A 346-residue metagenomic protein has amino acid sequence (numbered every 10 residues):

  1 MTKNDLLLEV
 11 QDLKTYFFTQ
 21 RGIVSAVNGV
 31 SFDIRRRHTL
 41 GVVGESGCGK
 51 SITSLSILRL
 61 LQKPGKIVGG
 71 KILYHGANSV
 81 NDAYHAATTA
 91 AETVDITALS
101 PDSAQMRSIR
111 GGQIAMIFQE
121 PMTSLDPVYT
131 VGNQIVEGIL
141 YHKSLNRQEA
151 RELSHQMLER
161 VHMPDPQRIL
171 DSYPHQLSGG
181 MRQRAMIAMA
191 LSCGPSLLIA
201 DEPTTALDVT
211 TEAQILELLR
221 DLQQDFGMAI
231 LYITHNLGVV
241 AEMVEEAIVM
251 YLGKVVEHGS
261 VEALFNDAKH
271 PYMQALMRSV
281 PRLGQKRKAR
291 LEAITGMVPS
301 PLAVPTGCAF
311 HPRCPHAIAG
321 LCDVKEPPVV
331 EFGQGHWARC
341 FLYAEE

Functional and structural regions predicted by a protein language model:
N4, V80-T93, S260-E346: Charged, flexible cofactor/metal-binding loops and thiol motifs
F18, K71-S108, L264: ABC ATPase NBD Q-loop/coupling interface
E45, R59, P195, I199-P203 (+1 more regions): P-loop NTP-binding/switch modules centered on Walker-like glycine-rich loops
L58, L73, M122, V128-Y141 (+4 more regions): Short helical segment in ABC ATPase nucleotide-binding domains corresponding to the A-loop/adjacent helical element
H75, Q148-R168, M277-R278: Conserved ABC ATPase "signature" region
S172-L177, M181: Conserved ABC ATPase signature
